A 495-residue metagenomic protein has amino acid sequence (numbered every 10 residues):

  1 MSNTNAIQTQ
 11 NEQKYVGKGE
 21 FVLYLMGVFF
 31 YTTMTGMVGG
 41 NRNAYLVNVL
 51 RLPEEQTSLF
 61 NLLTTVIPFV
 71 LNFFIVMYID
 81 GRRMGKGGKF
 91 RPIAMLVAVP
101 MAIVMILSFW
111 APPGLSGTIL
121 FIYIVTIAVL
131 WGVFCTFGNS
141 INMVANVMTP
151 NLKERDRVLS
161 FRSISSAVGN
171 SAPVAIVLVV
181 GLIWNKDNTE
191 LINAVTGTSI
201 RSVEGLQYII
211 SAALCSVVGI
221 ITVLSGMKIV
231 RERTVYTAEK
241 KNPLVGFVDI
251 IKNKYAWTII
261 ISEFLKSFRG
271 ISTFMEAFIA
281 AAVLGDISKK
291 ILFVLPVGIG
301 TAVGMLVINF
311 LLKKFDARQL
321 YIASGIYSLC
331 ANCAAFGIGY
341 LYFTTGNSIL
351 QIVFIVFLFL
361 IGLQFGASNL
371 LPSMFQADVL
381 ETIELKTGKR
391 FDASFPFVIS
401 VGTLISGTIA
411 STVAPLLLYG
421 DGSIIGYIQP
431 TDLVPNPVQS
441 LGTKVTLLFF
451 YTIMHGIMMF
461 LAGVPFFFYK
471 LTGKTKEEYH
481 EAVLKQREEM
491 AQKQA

Functional and structural regions predicted by a protein language model:
N3-A495: Membrane-embedded alpha-helical bundles of multi-pass transporters/translocases, especially carrier/permease families
